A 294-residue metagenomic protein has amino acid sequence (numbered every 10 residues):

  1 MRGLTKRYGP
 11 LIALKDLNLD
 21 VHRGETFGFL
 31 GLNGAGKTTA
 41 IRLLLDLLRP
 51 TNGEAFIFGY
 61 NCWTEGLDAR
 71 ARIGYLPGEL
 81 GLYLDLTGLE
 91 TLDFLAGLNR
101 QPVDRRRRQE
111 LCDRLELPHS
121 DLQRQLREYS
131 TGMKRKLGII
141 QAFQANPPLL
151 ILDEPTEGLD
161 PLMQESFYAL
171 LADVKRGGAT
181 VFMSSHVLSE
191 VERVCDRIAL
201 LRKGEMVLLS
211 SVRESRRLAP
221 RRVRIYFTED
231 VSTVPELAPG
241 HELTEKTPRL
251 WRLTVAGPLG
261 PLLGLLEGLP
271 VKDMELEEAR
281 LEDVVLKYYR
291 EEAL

Functional and structural regions predicted by a protein language model:
M1: Conserved catalytic Walker-motif region of ABC-type ATPase nucleotide-binding domains
K6-M183, L188-R202, L208: ABC transporter nucleotide-binding domains
T64, V103, S189, V207 (+3 more regions): Short alpha-helical
G74, R100, E116, A199 (+4 more regions): A generic structural signal for secondary-structure junctions that act as hinges or helix/strand caps at the edges
F143, L171, R216, Y288-Y289: Hydrophobic aliphatic residues
F167-T254: ABC transporter nucleotide-binding domain
R221-L294: Short, charged/small-residue-rich alpha-helical element at the C-terminal edge of ABC transporter nucleotide-binding
